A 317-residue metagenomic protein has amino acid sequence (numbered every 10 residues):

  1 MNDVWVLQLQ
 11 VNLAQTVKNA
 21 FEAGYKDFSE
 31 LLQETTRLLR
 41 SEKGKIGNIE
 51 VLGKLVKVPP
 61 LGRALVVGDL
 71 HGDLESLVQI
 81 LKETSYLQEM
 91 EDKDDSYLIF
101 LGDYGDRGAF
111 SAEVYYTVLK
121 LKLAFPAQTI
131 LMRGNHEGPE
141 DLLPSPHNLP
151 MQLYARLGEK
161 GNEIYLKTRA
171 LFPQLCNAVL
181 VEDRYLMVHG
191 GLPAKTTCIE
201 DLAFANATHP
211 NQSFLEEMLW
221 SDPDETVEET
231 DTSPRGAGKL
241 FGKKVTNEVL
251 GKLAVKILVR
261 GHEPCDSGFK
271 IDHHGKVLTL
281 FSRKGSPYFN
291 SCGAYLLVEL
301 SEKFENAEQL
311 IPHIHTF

Functional and structural regions predicted by a protein language model:
M1-F317: Feature recognizes metal-dependent phosphohydrolase scaffolds
